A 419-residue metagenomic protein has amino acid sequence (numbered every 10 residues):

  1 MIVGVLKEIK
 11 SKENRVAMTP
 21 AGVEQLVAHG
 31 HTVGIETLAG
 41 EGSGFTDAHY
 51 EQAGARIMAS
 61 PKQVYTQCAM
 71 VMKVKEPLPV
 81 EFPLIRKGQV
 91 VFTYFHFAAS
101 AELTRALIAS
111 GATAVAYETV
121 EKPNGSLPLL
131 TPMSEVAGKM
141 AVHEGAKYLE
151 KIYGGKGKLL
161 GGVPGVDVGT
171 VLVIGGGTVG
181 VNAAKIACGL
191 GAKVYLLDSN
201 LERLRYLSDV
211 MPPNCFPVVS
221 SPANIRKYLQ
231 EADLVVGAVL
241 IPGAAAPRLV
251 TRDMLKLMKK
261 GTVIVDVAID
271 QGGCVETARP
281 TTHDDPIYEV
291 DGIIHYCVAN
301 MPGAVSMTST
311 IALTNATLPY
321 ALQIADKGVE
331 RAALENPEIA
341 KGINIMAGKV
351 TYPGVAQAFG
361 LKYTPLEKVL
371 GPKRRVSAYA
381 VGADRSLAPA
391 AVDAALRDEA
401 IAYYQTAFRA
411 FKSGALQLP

Functional and structural regions predicted by a protein language model:
I2, E8, P79-G169, V298-N300: Glycine/serine-rich phosphate-binding loop and adjoining beta1-alpha1 elements at the start of nucleotide-handling
I2, V33, K349-L396, Y404 (+1 more regions): Rossmann-like nucleotide/phosphate-binding core characteristic of flavoprotein oxidoreductases
I2-S110: An N-terminal-biased, well-structured beta-alpha scaffold segment characteristic of Rossmann-like dinucleotide-binding
K7, S11-H29, G34-G40, G155-G237: Glycine-rich phosphate/diphosphate-binding loop of Rossmann-like nucleotide-binding domains
V23, D47, T104, V142 (+4 more regions): Generic hydrophobic/aromatic pocket-lining and core-packing "Φ" positions
A69, K75-E76, F95-H96, S221 (+3 more regions): Short glycine-/small-residue-rich Rossmann-like dinucleotide-binding loops
E118-L159, I269, C274-Y379: Adenosine-phosphate binding glycine-rich loop
D209-D291: Rossmann-like adenosine-cofactor binding region
